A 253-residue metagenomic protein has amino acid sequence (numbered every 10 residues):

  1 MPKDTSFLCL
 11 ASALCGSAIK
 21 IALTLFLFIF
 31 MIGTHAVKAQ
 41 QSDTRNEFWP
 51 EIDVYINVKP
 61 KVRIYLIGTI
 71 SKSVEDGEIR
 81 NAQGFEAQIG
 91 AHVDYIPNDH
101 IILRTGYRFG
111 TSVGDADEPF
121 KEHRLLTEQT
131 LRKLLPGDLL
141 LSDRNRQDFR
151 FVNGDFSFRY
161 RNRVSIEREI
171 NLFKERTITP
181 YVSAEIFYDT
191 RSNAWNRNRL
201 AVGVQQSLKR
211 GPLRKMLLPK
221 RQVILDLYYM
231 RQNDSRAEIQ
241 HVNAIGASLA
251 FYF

Functional and structural regions predicted by a protein language model:
H35-A39: Sec/Tat signal peptide C-region and signal peptidase I cleavage site
Q41-H92: Start-of-domain marker
N46-F48, Q83-A87, K121-L125, F156-N162 (+2 more regions): Residues that define the transmembrane beta-barrel architecture of outer-membrane proteins
I56, Y95, L131-K133, R168-I170 (+2 more regions): Residue-level signature of outer-membrane beta-barrel architecture
P60-L66, D99-T105, P136-L141, F173-I178 (+1 more regions): Repeated loop/turn-to-beta-strand initiation elements of outer-membrane beta-barrel proteins
G68-V74, Y107-V113, K133, Q147-F151 (+4 more regions): Transmembrane beta-strands of outer-membrane beta-barrel pores
H92-N153, F158-E167: Gram-negative (and chloroplast) outer-membrane scaffold detector with strong preference for beta-barrel transmembrane
Q129, V242-F253: Outer-membrane beta-barrel "beta-signal"
